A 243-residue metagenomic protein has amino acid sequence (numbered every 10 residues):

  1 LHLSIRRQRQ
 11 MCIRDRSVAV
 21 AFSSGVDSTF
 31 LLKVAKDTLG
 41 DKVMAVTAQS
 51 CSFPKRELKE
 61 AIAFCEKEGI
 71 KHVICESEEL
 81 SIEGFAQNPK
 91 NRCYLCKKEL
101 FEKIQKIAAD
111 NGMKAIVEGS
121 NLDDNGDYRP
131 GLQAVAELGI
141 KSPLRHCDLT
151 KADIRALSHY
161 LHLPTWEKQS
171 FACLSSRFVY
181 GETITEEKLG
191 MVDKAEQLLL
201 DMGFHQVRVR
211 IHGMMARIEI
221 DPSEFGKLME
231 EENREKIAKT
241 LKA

Functional and structural regions predicted by a protein language model:
L1-R9, I13: Single conserved hydrophobic/aromatic residue that forms the stacking wall/gate of nucleotide- or nucleobase-binding
H2, H72, N121, H212: Histidine-centered active-site/metal-ligand motif
C12, G25, C93-C96: Short cysteine clusters
S17-I62, E76, A134: ATP-dependent adenylation/pyrophosphate-handling site
V20, I74-C75, I116-E118, E167 (+1 more regions): General beta-strand structural signal in soluble alpha/beta enzymes
T38-K42, T47, E68, S81-E167: Active-site adenylate/phosphate-handling loop in enzymes that bind or generate adenylated species
G69-E78: Conserved nucleotide-sugar phosphate-binding/catalytic loop shared by glycosyltransferases and other
N111, R129-A243: AMP-forming adenylation/ATP pyrophosphatase catalytic core
